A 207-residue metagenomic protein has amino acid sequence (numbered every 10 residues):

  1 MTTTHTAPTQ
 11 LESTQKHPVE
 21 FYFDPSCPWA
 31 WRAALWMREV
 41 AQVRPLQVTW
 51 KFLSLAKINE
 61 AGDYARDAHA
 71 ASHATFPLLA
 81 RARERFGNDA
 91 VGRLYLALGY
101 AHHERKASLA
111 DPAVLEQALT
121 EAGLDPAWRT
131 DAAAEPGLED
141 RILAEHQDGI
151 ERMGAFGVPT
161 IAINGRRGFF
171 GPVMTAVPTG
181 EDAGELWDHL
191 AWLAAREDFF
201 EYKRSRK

Functional and structural regions predicted by a protein language model:
T2-H17: A short beta-strand-turn-helix
Q10, T14, R85, L143 (+1 more regions): Short, well-ordered helical secondary-structure segments
K16-H17, R93-A97, L124-P126, F169-F170: A short alpha-helix capping/helix-coil boundary motif
E20, P25, W31-L115, H189-L193 (+1 more regions): Structural alpha/beta surface segment adjacent to cysteine/selenocysteine redox centers across thiol/disulfide enzymes
W36-A41, P112-K207: C-terminal cap of thioredoxin/glutaredoxin-like
